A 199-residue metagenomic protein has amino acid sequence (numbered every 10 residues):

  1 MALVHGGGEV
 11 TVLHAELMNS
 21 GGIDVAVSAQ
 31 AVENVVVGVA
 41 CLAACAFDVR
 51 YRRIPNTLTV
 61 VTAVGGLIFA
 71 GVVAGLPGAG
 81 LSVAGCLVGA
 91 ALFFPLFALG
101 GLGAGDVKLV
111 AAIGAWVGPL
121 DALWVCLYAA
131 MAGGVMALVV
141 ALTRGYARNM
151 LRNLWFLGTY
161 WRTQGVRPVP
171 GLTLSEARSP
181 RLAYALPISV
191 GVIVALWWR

Functional and structural regions predicted by a protein language model:
A2-R199: A membrane-topology feature that recognizes alpha-helical transmembrane segments and their immediate juxtamembrane
